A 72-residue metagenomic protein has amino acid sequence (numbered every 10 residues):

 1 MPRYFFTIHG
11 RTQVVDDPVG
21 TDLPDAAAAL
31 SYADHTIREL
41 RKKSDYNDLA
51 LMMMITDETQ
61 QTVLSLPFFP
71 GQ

Functional and structural regions predicted by a protein language model:
M1, P24-A28, D57-Q60: A short, structured loop/turn motif at beta-sheet edges
M1-D16: Short aromatic-glycine-(Arg/Gly/Cys) micro-motifs in beta-strand/loop hairpins
F6, A29, M53-I55: Generic recognition of well-ordered secondary-structure surfaces with a strong bias for beta-strand segments
V15-A26: A short, exposed loop/beta-hairpin motif centered on an aromatic-Gly-Thr core
D16, S31, V63-S65: Short acidic, gly/pro-rich beta-turn/loop elements at beta-sheet edges and active-site/ligand-binding grooves
D25-D45: A short, charged, amphipathic alpha-helix used as a generic interaction element across diverse proteins
R41-Q72: Short, mixed-charge low-complexity intrinsically disordered segments
